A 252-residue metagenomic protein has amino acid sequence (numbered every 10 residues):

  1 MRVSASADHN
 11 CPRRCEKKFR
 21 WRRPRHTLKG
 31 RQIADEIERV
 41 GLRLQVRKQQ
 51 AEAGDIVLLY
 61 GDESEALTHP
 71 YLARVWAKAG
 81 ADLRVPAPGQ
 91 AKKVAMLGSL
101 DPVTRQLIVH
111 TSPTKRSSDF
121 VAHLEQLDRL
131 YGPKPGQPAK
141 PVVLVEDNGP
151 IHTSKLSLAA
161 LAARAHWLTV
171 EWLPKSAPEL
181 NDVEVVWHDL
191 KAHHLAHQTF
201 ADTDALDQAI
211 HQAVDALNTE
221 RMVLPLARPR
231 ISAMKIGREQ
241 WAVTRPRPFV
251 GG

Functional and structural regions predicted by a protein language model:
R2-Q90, S232-Q240, T244-G252: Charge-mixed, compositionally biased segments that are often intrinsically disordered regulatory tracts
H9, G54-I56, V183-G252: C-terminal anion-handling pockets and recognition modules
N10, D62, G98-S99, R105 (+4 more regions): Generic structural signal for small/hydrophobic residues in well-ordered secondary structure, especially within
D55-V57, H69-P70, V75-A139: Electropositive, glycine- and tryptophan-enriched low-complexity nucleic-acid-binding patches
L59-G61, V142-N148, E171-P174, A227: Short beta-strand segments
E63-L67, D101-R105, T114, G149-H152 (+2 more regions): Short, solvent-exposed loop/turn segments at secondary-structure junctions
D82-G89, A162-V185, Q198-T199: RNase H-like polynucleotidyl transferase catalytic core
L124, G136-T153, S176, N181: Acidic/histidine-rich, metal-coordinating catalytic segments
